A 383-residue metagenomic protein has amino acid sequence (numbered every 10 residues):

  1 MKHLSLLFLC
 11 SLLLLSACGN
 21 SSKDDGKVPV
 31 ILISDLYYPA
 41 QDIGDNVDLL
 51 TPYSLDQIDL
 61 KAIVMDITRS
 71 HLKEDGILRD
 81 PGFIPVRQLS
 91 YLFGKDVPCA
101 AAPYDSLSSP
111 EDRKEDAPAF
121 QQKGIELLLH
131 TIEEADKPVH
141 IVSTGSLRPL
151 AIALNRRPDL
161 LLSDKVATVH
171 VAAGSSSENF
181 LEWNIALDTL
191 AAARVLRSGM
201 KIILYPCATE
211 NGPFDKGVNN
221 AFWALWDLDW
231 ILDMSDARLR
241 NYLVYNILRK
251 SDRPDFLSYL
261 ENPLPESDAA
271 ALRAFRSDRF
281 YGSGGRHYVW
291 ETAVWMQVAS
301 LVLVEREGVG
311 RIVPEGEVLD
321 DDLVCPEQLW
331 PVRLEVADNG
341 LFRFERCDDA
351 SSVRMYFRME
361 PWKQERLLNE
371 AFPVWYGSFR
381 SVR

Functional and structural regions predicted by a protein language model:
K2-L9: Sec-dependent signal peptide recognition, specifically the positively charged N-region followed immediately by
L15-A17: C-terminal motif of bacterial Sec signal peptides marking the signal peptidase cleavage site
G19-N20, F93: Long, soluble alpha-helical segments
N20-D80, S109-L225: Active-site histidine-anchored catalytic micro-motif
D24-V30, V47-A62, A186, L190 (+1 more regions): Conformational coupling and interaction surfaces
L72-E134, C347-W362, R366, A371-Y376 (+1 more regions): Metal-dependent C-N hydrolase catalytic cores
A100, H170, M296: Residues in well-ordered beta-strands of folded domains
